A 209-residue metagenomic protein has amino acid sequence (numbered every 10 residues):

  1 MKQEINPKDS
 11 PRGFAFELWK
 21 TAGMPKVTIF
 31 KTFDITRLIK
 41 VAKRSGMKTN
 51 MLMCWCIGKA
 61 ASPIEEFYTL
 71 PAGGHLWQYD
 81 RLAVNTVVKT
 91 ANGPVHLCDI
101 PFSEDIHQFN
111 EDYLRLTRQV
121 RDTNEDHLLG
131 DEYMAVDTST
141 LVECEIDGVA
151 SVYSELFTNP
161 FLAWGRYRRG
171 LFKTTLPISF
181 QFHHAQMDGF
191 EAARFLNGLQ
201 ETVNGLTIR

Functional and structural regions predicted by a protein language model:
M1-F16, K20-M24, R37-V41, G58 (+7 more regions): Domain-scale detector for complete catalytic domains at protein termini or as standalone homologs
I5-K8, K20-L52, Y68-V84, V136-T138 (+2 more regions): Gly/Ser/Thr-rich phosphate-binding loops and adjoining beta-strand/alpha-helix segments that form adenosine-phosphate
V27-F30, L38-R44, G93-H107, M187: Acyl-group handling in specialized metabolite and lipid biosynthesis
L38-P63, L176-F195: Acyl activation and transfer enzymes in specialized metabolism, enriched for ANL adenylate-forming modules
L52-C54, G58-L70, L76, G93 (+1 more regions): Active-site loop/lid in soluble adenylation, ligation, and acyl-transfer enzymes
T90-I146: Helical lid/core segments from catalytic subdomains that handle acyl or acyl-like groups
G130-E143, P160-N197: Histidine-centered acyl-transfer/condensation active-site motif and its immediate structural neighborhood
V149-S151: Core mixed alpha/beta domains of very large multi-subunit molecular machines
